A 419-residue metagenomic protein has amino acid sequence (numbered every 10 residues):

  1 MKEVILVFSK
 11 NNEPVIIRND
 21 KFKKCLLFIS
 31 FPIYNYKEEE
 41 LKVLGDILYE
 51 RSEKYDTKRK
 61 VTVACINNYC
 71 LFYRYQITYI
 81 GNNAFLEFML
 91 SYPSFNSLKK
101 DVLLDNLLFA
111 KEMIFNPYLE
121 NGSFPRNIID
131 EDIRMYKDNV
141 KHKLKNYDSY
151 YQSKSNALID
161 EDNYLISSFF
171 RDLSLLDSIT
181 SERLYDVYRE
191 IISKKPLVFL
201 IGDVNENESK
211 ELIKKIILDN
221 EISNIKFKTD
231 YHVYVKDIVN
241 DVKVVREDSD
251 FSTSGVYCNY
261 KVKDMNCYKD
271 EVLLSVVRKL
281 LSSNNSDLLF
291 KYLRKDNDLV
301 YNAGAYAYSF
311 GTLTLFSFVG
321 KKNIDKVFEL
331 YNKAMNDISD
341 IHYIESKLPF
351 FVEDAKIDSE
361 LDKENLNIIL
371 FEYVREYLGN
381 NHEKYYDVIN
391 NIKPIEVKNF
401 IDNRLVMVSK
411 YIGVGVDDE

Functional and structural regions predicted by a protein language model:
M1-N11: Short, Gly/Pro- and small/polar-rich lid/capping loops
P14-I47, L197, N224-L288: His/Glu-based metal-binding/catalytic segments typifying zinc-dependent metallopeptidases
F22-L41, K58-M113, Y147-L173, K195-I201 (+4 more regions): M16 family metallopeptidases and their MPP-like homologs
R51-K54, F95-K99, N116-N127: Short, polar/flexible loop-turn hinges at active-site or ligand-entry regions and domain interfaces
K100-L103, A110, I114-G122, I133-K145: Hydrophobic alpha-helical hairpins/lids featuring a short glycine-rich hinge
R134-K143, D230-D250, E353-D362: Short, conserved secondary-structure transition motifs
S181-I216: Non-catalytic, conformational "gating/processing" segments within enzyme and secreted inhibitor domains
K393-I401: Low-complexity, intrinsically disordered Gly/Pro/Thr-rich segments
